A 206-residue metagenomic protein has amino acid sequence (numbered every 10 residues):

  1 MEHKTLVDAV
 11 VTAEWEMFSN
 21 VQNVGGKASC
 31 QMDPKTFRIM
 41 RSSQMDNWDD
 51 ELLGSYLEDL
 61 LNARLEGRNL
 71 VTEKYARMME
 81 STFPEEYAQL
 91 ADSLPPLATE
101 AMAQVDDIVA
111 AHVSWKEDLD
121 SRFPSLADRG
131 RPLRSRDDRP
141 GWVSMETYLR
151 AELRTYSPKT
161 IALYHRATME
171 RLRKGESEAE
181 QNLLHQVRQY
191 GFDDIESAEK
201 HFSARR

Functional and structural regions predicted by a protein language model:
M1-M32, S81-E85, Q89-R136, V187-G191 (+1 more regions): Polar/charged low-complexity regulatory segments
T5-A9, L52, L70, K74 (+3 more regions): Exposed alpha-helical structural elements
V24-N47, G54-D59, L70-V71, D137 (+2 more regions): A cross-kingdom feature marking solvent-exposed beta-strand/loop segments within repeated, beta-rich binding/scaffold
M45-W48, L52-L61, Q104-V109, L153-Y156 (+1 more regions): Short, structured motif recognition centered on aromatic/hydrophobic residues
E58-A98, T168-I195: Repeat-associated, polar segments at repeat-unit boundaries in modular proteins
L60, D128-L183: Amphipathic protein-protein interaction modules
A204-R206: Short acidic DE-rich linear segments
